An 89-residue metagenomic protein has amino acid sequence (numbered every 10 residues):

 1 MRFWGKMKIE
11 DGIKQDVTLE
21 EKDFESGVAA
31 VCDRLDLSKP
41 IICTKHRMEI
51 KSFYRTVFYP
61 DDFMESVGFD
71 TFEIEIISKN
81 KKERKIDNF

Functional and structural regions predicted by a protein language model:
M1-T18: Short, extreme N-terminal segment that most often corresponds to the first beta-strand
I13-L37: Short, flexible N-terminal segments of the mature chain
V28-F89: Acidic, low-complexity intrinsically disordered segments
